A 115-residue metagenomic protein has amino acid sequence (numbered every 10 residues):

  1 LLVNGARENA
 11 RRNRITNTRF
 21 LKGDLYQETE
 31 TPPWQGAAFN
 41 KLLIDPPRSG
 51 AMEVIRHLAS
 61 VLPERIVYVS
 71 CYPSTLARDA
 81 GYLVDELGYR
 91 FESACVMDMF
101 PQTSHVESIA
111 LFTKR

Functional and structural regions predicted by a protein language model:
L1-R115: Rossmann-like S-adenosyl-L-methionine
